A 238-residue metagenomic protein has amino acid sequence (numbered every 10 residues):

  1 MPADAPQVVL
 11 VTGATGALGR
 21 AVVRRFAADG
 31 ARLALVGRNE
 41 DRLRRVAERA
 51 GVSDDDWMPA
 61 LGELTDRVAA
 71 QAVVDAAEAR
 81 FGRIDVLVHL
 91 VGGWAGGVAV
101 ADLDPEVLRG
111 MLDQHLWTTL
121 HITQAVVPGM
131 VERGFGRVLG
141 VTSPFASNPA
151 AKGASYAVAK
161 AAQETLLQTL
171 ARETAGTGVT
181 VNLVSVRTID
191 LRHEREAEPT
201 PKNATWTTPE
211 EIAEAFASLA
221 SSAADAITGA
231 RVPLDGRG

Functional and structural regions predicted by a protein language model:
T15-G16: Conserved glycine-rich cofactor-binding loop
G30-V46: Conserved glycine-rich Rossmann-like NAD(P)H-binding loop of the short-chain dehydrogenase/reductase
L61-A72, P105: The beta1-alpha1 cofactor-binding region of Rossmann-like NAD(H)/NADP(H)-dependent oxidoreductases
Q71, G92-R109, K152-S155: Conserved mid-core segment of classical short-chain dehydrogenase/reductases
A101-L120, L139, Q163: Catalytic Tyr-X3-Lys loop
M111, R137-A162, L167-G176, T188: Catalytic loop of short-chain dehydrogenase/reductase
T123-Q124, Q168: A short, exposed helix-loop element centered on a Lys and neighboring polar residues
G176-V179, L183-V184, L191, P199-G238: C-terminal helical subdomain
